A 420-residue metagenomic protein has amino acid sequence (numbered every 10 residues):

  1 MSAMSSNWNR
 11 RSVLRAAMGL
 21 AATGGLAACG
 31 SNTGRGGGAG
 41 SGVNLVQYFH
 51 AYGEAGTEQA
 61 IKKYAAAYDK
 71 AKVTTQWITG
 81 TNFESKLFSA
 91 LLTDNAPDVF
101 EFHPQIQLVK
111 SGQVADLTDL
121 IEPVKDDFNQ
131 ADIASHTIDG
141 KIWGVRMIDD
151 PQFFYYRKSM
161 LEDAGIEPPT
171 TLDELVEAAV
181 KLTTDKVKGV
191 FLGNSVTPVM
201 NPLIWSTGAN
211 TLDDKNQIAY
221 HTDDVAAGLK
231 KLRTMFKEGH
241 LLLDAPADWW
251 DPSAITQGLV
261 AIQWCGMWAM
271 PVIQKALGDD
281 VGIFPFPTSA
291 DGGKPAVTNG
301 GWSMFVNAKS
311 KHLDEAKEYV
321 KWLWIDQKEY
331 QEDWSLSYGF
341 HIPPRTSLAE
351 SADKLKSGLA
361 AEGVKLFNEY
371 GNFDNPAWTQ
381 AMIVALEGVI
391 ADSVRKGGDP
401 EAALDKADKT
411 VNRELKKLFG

Functional and structural regions predicted by a protein language model:
S2-Q107, P168, A290-G292, D314-E315 (+3 more regions): Conserved N-terminal structural module of periplasmic/extracytoplasmic solute-binding proteins
A3, E162, N368-G420: Conserved C-terminal helix/tail region of periplasmic/extracytoplasmic solute-binding proteins
N32, W143-M147, Q152, D173-D224 (+1 more regions): Extracytoplasmic/periplasmic solute-binding protein
D98, K125-M160, K188-G189, G293-A296 (+1 more regions): A structural signal for short loop-to-beta-strand junctions that line the ligand-binding cleft of periplasmic/secreted
H103-F153, E167, V176, G282-F284 (+1 more regions): Hinge/lid segment of periplasmic solute-binding proteins
Q105, W268-D279, S289-A385, L418-F419: C-terminal lobe and pocket-closing loops of periplasmic/extracytoplasmic Venus-flytrap solute-binding proteins
T118-Q130, A209-A227, Q274-A276, P285-V297 (+2 more regions): Short, solvent-exposed loop/beta-turn-alpha elements that line the ligand-binding surface or hinge of extracytoplasmic
A179, Q217-A245: Glycine-centered hinge/linker elements that transmit conformational signals in sensory and ligand-binding systems
